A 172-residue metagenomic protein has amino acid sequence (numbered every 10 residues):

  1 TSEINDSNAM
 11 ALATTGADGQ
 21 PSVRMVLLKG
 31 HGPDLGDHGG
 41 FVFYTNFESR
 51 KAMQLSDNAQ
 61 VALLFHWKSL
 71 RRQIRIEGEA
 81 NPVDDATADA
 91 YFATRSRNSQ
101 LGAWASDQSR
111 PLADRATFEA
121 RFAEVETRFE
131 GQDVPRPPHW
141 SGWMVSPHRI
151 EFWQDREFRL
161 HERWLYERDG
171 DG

Functional and structural regions predicted by a protein language model:
T1-G172: Binding-site signature for planar aromatic cofactors or substrates
